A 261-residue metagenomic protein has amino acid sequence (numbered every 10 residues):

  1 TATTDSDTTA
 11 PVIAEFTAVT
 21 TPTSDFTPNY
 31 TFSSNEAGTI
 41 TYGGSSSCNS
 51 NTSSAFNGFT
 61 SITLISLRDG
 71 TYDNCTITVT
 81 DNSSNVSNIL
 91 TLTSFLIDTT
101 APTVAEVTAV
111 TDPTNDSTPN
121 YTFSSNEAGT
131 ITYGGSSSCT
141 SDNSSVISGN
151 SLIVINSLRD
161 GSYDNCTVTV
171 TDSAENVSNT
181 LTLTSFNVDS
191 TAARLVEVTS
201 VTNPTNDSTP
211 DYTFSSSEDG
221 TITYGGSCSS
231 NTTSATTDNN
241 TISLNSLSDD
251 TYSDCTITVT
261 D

Functional and structural regions predicted by a protein language model:
T1-P11, T91-P102, T182-A193: Flexible, low-complexity linkers/stalks enriched in Thr/Pro that connect modular domains
A2-D5, V12-D25, T103-D116, S138 (+1 more regions): Short, solvent-exposed loop/edge segments of extracellular or virion-exposed proteins
T3, T31-S33, T63, S94-L96 (+6 more regions): Generic structural detector for well-ordered beta-strands
F26-Y30, S117-Y121, S208-Y212: Structural beta-strand segments of beta-rich domains
S33-I40, S124-I131, F214-I222: Short proline/glycine-enriched turn/loop motifs at strand-loop junctions of beta-rich domains
T39-S83, I89, T130-A174, T180 (+1 more regions): Extracellular beta-sheet repeat scaffolds used for adhesion and glycan interaction
